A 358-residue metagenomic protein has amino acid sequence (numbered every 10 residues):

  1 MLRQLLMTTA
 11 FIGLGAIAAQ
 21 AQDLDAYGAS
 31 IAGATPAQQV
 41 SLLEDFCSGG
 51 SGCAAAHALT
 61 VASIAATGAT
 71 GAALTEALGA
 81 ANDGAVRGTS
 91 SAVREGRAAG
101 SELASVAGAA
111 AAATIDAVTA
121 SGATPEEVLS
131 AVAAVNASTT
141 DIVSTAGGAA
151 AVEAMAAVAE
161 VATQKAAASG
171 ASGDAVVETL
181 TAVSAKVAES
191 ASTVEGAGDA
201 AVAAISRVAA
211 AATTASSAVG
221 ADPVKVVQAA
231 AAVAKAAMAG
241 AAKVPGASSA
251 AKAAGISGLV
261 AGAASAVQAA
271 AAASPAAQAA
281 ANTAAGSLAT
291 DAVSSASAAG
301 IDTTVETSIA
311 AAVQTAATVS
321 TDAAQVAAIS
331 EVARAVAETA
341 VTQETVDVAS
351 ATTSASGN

Functional and structural regions predicted by a protein language model:
M1-A21: Gram-negative bacterial Sec-dependent N-terminal signal peptides
A21-G357: Non-catalytic all-alpha helical scaffold/repeat segments
